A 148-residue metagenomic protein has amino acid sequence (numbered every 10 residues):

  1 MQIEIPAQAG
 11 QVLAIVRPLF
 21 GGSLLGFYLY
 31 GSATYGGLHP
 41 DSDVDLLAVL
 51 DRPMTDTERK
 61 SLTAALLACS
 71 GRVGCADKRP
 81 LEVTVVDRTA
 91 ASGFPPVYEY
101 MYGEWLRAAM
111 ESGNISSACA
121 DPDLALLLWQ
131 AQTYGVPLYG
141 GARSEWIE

Functional and structural regions predicted by a protein language model:
M1, A64-E148: Conserved NTP/Mg2+-binding pocket subregion across the NTase superfamily
M1-Y28, T57-R59: Helical scaffold of the NTase/Pol beta-like nucleotidyltransferase catalytic core
I5, L24-L25, P40, L47 (+1 more regions): A generic structural signal for ordered alpha-helices
L13-L19, V49-T55, P95-Y98, L106-A109 (+1 more regions): A generic short-segment signal for beta-strand/edge and adjacent turn/coil regions
A14-V16, G31-Y35, C69-S70: Short secondary-structure capping/turn segments at boundaries of alpha-helices and beta-strands
G21, G36-L38, C75: Short, surface-exposed helix-loop/turn micro-motifs enriched in polar/charged residues
G31, Y35-A64, P80-D87: Catalytic metal-binding acidic patch
